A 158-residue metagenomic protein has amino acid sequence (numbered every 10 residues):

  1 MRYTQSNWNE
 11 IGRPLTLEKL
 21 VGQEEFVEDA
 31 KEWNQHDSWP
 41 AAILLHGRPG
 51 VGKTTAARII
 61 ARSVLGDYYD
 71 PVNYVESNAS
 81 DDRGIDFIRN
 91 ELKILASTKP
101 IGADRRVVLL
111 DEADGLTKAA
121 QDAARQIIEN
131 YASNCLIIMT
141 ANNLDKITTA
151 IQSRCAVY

Functional and structural regions predicted by a protein language model:
M1-Y158: P-loop/Walker A NTP-binding region and its immediately flanking N-terminal helices in P-loop NTPase folds
